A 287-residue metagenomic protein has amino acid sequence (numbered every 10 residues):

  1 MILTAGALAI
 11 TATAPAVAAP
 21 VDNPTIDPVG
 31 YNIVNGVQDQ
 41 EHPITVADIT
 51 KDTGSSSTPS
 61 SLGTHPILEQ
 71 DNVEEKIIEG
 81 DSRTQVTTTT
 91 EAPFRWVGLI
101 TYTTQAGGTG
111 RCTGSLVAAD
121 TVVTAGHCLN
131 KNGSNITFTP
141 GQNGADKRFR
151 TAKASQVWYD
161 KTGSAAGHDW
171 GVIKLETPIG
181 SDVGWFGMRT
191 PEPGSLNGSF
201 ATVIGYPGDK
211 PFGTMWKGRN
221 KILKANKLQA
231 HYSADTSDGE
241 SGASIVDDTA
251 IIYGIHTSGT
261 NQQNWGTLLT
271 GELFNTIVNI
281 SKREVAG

Functional and structural regions predicted by a protein language model:
I2-T11: Bacterial N-terminal signal peptides
T11, A16-C112: Protease-domain processing segments flanking chymotrypsin-fold serine proteases, especially trypsin-like
E74-R95, T103-G107, N130, N135-S181: Conserved catalytic-core segment of clan PA serine endopeptidases
A92-T137, I222-A225, Y253, T257-N261 (+1 more regions): Catalytic histidine site
N135, G144, S155, A166-E240 (+2 more regions): Chymotrypsin/trypsin-fold serine protease catalytic domain
D235-H256: Catalytic nucleophile loop of clan PA
V285-G287: Short, solvent-exposed mixed-charge patches
